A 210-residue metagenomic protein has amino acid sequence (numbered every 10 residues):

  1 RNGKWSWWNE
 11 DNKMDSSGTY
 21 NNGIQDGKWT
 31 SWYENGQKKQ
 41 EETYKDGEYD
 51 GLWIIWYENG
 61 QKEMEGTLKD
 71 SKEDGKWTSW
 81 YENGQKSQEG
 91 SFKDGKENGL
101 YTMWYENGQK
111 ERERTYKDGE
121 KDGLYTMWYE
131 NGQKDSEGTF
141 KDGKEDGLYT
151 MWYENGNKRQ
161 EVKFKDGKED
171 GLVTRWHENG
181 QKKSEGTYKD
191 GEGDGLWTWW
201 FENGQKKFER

Functional and structural regions predicted by a protein language model:
R1-R210: Glycine/tyrosine- and acidic-biased, solvent-exposed loop/turn segments at the edges of beta-strands
